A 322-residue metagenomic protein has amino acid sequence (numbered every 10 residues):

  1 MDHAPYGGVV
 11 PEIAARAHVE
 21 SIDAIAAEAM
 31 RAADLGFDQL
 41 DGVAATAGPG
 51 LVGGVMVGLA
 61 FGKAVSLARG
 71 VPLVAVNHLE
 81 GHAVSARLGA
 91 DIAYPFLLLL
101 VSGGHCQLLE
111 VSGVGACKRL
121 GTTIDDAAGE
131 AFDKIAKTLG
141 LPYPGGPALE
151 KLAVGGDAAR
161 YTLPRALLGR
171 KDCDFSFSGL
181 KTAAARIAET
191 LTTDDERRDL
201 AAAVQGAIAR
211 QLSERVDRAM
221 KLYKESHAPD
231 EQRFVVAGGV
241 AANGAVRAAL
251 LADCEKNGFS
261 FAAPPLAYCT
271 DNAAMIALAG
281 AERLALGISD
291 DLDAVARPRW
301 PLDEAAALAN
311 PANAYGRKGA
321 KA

Functional and structural regions predicted by a protein language model:
M1-P49, H78: N-terminal beta-alpha supersecondary unit
G36-A47, S226-V240, A262: Short glycine-rich phosphate-binding loop at a beta-alpha junction
A45-R69, G244-A252: Short Gly/Thr/Asp-enriched flexible loops that form oxyanion-binding sites at enzyme active sites
A75-L97, A279: Conserved phosphate-binding catalytic cores of ATP/NTP-utilizing and phosphoryl-transfer enzymes
A75-V76, R233, L251-I276: Conserved phosphate-binding/catalytic loops in two-lobed NTP-binding clefts
H82-S85, P264-L302: Glycine-rich phosphate-binding/hydrolytic loop that grips phosphoryl groups
I92, L100-V101, L108-E196, A252 (+3 more regions): A short helix-loop
K151-F234, A241-N257, E304-A322: A contiguous, well-structured pocket-lining segment that forms one wall/lid of small-molecule binding clefts in soluble
